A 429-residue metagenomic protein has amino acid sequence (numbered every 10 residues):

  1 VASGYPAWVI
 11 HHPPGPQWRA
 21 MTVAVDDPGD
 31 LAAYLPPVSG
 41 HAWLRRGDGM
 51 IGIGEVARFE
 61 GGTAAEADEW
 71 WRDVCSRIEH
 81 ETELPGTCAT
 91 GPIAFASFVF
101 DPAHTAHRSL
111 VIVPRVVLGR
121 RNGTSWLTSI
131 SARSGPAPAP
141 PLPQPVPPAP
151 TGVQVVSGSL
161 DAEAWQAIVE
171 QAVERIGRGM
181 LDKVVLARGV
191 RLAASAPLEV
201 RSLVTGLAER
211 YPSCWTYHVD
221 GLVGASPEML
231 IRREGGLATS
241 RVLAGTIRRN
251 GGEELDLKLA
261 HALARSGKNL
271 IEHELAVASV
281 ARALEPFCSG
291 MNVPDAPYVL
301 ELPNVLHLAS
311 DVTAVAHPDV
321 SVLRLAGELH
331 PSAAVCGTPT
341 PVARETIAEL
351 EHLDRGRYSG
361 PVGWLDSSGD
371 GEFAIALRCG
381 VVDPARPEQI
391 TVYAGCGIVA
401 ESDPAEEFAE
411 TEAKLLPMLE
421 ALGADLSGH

Functional and structural regions predicted by a protein language model:
A2-D27, A33, S39-G40, R45-W70 (+5 more regions): Contiguous alpha-helical scaffold segments within structured protein domains that host functional hotspots
V38-R46, I93-F95, D182-V184, P212-H218: A short, Trp-centered hydrophobic/proline-enriched beta-strand micro-motif
W43-V113: Glycine-rich, N-terminal phosphate-binding loop and its surrounding beta-alpha-beta segment
G54-R58, T105-V116, R188-I271, L275 (+3 more regions): An anion-binding catalytic pocket shared by soluble metabolic enzymes
A94-F98, W215-D220, R355-G363: A short glycine-rich, hydrophobically flanked beta-strand micro-motif that places a catalytic Asp/Glu for divalent metal
A96, L118, G179, I231 (+4 more regions): A residue-level signal for conserved active-site and pocket-lining positions in enzyme catalytic cores
S109-P140: A contiguous, mid-domain pocket- or channel-lining segment that forms the substrate-recognition surface
D311-H429: Conserved hydrophobic core element of enzyme catalytic domains
